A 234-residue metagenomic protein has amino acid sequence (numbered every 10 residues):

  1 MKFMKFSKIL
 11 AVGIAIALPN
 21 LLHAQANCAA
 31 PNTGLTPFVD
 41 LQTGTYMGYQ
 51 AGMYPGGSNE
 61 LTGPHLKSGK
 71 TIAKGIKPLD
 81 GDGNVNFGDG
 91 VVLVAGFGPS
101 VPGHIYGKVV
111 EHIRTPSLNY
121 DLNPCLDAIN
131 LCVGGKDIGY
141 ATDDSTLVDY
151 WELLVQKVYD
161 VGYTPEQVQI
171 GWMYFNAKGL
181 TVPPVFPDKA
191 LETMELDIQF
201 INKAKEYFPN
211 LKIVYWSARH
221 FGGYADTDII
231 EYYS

Functional and structural regions predicted by a protein language model:
M1-A11: Bacterial N-terminal signal peptides that target proteins for export
A11-N20: Bacterial N-terminal signal peptides
A24-A95, L118: N-terminal module-boundary/linker segments of secreted carbohydrate-active enzymes
G48, G52-E60, P64, G88-D188: Conserved SGNH/GDSL esterase-like catalytic core that processes O-acyl groups on lipids and polysaccharides
K70-D82, D143-Y163, E192-F200: A Trp-anchored, charged/polar loop motif used as the substrate-binding/catalytic surface of acyl/ester-handling
M173, Y215-W216: Conserved beta-strand positions
F208-K212: A short helix->loop->beta-strand "cap" motif at the edges of active sites that frequently abuts
F221-S234: Substrate-gating cap/lid alpha-helix
